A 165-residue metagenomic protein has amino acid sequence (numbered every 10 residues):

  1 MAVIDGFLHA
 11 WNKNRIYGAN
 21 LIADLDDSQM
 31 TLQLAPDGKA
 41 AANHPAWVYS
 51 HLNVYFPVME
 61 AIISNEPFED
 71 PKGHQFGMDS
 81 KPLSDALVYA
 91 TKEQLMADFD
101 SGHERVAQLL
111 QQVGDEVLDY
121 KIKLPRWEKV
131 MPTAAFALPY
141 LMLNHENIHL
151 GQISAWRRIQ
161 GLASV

Functional and structural regions predicted by a protein language model:
M1-H9, A86: Short, charged, low-complexity loops and linkers
V3-I4, A19-L21, L32, Q112: N-terminal start-of-chain detector that recognizes signal peptides and the immediate post-cleavage beginning
L8-N12, I16-A19, T31-S80, L124-V165: Short, contiguous alpha-helical
W11, R15-G18, I22, F99 (+1 more regions): Hydrophobic alpha-helical core bundles mediating ligand binding, dimerization, or RNAP-core interactions
A23-D26, N53: Short amphipathic alpha-helical segments enriched in leucine
P82-Y120, A137-M142: Acidic/histidine-rich alpha-helical segments that form the ligand environment of transition-metal centers
